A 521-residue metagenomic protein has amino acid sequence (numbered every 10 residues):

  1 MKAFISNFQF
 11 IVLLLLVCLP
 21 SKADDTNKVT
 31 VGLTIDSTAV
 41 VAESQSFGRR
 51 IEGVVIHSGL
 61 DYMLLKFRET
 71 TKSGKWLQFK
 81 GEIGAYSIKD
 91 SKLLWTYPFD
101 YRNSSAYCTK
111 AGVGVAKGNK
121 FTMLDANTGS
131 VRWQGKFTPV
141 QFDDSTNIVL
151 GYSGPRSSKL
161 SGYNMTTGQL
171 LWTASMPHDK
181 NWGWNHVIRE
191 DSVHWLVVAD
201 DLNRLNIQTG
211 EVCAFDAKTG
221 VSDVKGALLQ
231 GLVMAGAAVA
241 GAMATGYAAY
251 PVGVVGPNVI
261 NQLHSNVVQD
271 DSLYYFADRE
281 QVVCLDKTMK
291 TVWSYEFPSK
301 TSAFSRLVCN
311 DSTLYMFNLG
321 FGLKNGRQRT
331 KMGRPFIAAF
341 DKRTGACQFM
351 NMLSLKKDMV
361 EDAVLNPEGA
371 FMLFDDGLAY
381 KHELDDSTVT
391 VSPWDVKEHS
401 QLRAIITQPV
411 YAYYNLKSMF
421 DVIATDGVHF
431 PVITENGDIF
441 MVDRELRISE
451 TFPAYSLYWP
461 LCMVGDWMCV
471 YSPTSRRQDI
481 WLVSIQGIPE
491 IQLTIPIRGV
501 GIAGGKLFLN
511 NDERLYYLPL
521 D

Functional and structural regions predicted by a protein language model:
M1-N27: Bacterial Sec-dependent N-terminal signal peptides
D24-D521: Secretory-pathway ectodomains
